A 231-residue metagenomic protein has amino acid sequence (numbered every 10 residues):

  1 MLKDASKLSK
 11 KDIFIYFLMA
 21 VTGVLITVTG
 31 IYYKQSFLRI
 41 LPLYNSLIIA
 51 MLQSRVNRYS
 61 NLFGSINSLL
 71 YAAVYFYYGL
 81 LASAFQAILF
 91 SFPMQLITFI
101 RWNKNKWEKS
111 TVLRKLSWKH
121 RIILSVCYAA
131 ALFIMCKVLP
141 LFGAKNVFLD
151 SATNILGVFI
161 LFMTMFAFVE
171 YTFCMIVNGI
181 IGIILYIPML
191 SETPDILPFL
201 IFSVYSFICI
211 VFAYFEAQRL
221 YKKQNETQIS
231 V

Functional and structural regions predicted by a protein language model:
M1-L18, S117-I123: N-terminal membrane topogenic signal
D12-L25, P42-L43, C127-A130: Alpha-helical transmembrane segments
L25-F37, S54-V56: Short, hydrophobic transmembrane alpha-helix segments
M51-L62, F162-I176: Membrane-helix interface "capping/anchor" motifs
Q53-R101: Hydrophobic/aromatic-rich structural module bridging two neighboring secondary-structure elements via a short loop
Q86-T98, W102, K115-P140, I160-M163: Alpha-helical transmembrane segments of multi-pass integral membrane proteins
A131-A144, S151-F173: Alpha-helical transmembrane segments in multipass membrane proteins, preferentially the mid-helix core
T164-V231: C-terminal transmembrane-bundle signature of multipass membrane proteins, characterized by strong activation on
